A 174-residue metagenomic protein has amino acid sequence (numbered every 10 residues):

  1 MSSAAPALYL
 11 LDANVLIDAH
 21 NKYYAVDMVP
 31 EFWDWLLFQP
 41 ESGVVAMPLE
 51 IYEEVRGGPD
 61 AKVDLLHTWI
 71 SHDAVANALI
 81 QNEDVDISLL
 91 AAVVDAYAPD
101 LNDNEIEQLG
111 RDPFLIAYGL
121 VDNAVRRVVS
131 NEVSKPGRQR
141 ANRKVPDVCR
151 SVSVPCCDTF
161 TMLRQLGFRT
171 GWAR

Functional and structural regions predicted by a protein language model:
M1-A7: Non-catalytic pre-domain segments flanking phosphatase-related domains
S3, V125, S134-R174: Acidic, PIN/NYN-like endoribonuclease modules and their adjacent C-terminal/linker elements
L8-Y9, A13-R126, S134-K135: Active-site-proximal, substrate-binding regions of enzyme catalytic domains and RNA-binding/basic surfaces
